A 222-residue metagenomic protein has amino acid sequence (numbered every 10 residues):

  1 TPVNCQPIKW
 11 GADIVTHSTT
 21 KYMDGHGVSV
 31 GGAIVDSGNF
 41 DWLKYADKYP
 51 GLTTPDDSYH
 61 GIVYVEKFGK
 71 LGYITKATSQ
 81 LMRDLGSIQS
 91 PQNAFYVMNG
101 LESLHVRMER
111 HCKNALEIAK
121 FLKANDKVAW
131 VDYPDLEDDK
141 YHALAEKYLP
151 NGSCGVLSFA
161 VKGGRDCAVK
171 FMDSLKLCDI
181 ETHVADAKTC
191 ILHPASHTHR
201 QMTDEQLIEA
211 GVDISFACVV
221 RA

Functional and structural regions predicted by a protein language model:
T1-A124: Conserved PLP-enzyme active-site core in the AAT-like
P7, I34, F216-A222: Generic low-polarity alpha-helical segments
M108, L122-K123, K127-R221: Conserved C-terminal alpha-helix-loop-beta "cap" of PLP-dependent enzymes that closes/shapes the active-site mouth
